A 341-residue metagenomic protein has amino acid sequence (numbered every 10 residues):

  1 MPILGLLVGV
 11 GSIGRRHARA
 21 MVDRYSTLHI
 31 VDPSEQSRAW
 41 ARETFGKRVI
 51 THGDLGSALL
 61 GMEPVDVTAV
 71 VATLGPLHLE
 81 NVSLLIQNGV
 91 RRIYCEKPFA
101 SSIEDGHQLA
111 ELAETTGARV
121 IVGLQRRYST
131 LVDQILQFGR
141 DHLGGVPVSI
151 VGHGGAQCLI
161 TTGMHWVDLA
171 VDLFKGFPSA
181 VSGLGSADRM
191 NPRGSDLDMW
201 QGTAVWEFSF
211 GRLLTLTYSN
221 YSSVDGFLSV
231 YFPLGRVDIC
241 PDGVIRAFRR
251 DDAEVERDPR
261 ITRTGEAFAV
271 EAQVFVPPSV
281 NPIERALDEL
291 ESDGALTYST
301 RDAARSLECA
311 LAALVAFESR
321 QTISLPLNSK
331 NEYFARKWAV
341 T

Functional and structural regions predicted by a protein language model:
M1-R48: N-terminal Rossmann-like dinucleotide-binding module
H17, K47-L112: Beta-loop-alpha module in the N-terminal Rossmann-like domain of NAD(P)-dependent dehydrogenases, especially those
V31, T44, D66-V71, T115 (+1 more regions): C-terminal helix-rich "cap/oligomerization" subdomain common to oxidoreductases
Y94-C95, V120-V122, I239: Hydrophobic residues in well-ordered beta-strands that form the structural core
Q108-R126, G145-I150: Rossmann-fold dehydrogenase core element
T130-S149: Rossmann-like NAD(P)H-binding beta-loop-alpha module
V151-D225, S229, R301: Rossmann-like dinucleotide-binding domain that binds NAD(P)(H)
Y231-R301, Q321, A335-T341: C-terminal glycine/acidic-rich active-site capping loop/insertion
